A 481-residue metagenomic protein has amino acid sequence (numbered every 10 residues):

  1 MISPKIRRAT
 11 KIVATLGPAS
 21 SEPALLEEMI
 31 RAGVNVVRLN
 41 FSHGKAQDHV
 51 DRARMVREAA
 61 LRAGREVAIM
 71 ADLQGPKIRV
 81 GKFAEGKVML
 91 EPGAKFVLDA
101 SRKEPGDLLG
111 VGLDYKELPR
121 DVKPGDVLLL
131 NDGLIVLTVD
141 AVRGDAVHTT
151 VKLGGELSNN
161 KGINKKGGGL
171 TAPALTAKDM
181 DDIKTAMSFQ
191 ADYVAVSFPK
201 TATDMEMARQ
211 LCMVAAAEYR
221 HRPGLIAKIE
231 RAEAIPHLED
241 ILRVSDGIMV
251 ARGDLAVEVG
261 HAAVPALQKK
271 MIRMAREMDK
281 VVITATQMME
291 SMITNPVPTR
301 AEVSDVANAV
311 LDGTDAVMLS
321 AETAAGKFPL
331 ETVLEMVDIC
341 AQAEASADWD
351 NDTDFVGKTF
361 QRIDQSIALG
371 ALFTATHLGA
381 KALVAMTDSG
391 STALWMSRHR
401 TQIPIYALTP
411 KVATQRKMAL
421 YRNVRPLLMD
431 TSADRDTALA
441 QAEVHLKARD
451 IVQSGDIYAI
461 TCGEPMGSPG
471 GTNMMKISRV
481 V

Functional and structural regions predicted by a protein language model:
M1-V481: Non-catalytic helical/linker scaffolds that mediate oligomerization, partner binding, and domain coupling around large
